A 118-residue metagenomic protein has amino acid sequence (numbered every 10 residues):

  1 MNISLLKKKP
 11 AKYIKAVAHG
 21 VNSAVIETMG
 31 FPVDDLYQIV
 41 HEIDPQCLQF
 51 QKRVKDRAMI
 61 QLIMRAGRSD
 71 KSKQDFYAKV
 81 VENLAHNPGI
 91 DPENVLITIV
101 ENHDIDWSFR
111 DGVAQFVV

Functional and structural regions predicted by a protein language model:
M1-V118: Interaction-mediating elements
